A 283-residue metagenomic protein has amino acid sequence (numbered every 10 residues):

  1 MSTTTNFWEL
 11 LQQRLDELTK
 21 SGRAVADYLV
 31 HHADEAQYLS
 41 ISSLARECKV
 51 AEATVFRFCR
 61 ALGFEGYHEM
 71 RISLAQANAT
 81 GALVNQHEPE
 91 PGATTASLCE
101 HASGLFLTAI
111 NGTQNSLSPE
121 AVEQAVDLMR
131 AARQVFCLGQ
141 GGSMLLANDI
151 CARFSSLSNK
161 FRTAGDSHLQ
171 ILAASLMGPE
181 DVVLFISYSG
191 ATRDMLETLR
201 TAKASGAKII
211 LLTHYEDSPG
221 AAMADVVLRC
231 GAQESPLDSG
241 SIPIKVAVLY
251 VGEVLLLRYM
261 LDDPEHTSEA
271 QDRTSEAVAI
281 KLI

Functional and structural regions predicted by a protein language model:
T3-E9, E17, R23-A24, H31-Y38 (+1 more regions): HTH-adjacent hinge/linker in prokaryotic transcriptional regulators
Y28, A125-L128, A173: CheY-like receiver
E120-A132: Glycine-rich phosphate/diphosphate-binding loops that line cofactor/substrate pockets in enzymes
R130-Y250, L256-D263: Glycine-rich phosphate-binding loops that contact phosphosugars or nucleotide phosphates
D262-I283: A short, charged, Gly/Pro-tolerant segment at domain boundaries
